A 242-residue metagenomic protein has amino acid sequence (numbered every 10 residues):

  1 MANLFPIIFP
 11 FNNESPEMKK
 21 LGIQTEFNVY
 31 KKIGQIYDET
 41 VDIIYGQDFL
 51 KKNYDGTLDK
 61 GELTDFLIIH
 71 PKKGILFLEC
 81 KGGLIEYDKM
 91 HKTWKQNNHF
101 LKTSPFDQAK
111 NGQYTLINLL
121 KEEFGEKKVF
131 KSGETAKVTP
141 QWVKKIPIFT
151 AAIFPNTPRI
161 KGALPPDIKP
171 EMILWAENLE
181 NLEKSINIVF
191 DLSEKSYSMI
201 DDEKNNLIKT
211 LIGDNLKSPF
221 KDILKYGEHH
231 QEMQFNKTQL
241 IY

Functional and structural regions predicted by a protein language model:
M1-T238: Intrinsically disordered, low-complexity Ser/Thr/Pro/Gly-rich regulatory segments
I241-Y242: RecA-like helicase/translocase P-loop NTPase motor core
